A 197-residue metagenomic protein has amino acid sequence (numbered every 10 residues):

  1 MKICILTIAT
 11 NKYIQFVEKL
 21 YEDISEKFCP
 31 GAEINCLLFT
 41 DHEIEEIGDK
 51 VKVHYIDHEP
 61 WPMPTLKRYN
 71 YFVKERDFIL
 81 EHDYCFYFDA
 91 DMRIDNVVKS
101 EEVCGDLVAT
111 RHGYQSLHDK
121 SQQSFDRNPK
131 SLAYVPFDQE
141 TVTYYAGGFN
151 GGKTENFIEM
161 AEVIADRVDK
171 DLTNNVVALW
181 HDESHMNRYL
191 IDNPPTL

Functional and structural regions predicted by a protein language model:
M1-K67, K74-E81: N-terminal anchoring/stem segment of glycosyltransferases
Q15, E45-I47, I94-V98, E102 (+3 more regions): Short catalytic/ligand-binding loop motif for oxyanion handling, primarily in non-cytosolic enzymes, centered on
E33-D41, C85-F86, D91, L107-A109 (+1 more regions): Short, hydrophobic beta-strand segments that form beta-sheet elements in well-ordered domains
T65, Y69, A90-M92, L179-S184: Conserved glycosyltransferase catalytic-site signature
T65-E75, F125-D138: Short acidic (Asp/Glu) patches
Y69-D119: GT-A fold catalytic core of metal-dependent nucleotide-sugar glycosyltransferases, centered on the diacidic
R111-A133: A short, conserved beta-to-alpha structural element at the edge of catalytic cores that scaffolds binding
Q139-L197: Catalytic core and acceptor-binding pocket of nucleotide-sugar-dependent glycosyltransferases
